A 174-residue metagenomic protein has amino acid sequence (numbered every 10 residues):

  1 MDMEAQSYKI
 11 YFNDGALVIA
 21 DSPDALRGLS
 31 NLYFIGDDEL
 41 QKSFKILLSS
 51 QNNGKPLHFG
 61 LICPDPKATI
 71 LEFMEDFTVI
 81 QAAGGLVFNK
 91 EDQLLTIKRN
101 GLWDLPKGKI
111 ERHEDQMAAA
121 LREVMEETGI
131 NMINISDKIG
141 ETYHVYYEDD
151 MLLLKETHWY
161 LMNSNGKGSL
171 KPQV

Functional and structural regions predicted by a protein language model:
M1-F12, G28-S30: Short Lys/Arg-enriched alpha/beta "domain-start" segment
D2, F77-I80, L152-L154: A short catalytic or substrate-binding loop motif that flags glycine-/basic-rich loops and adjacent residues that bind
S7, A82, K155-W159: Short hydrophobic/aromatic beta-strand or adjacent loop that forms the aromatic wall/cage of a ligand/substrate-binding
A20-K42: Short, flexible N-terminal segments of the mature chain
R27, F34, F88-E126, I130: Conserved Nudix-box catalytic region and its N-terminal flanking loop in Nudix hydrolases and closely related
L40-G84: Acidic, metal-coordinating catalytic segment for phosphate/diphosphate chemistry, firing primarily on the Nudix
V87-F88, L161: Conserved hydrophobic "DFG−1" position in protein kinase catalytic cores
I110-V174: Unchanged
